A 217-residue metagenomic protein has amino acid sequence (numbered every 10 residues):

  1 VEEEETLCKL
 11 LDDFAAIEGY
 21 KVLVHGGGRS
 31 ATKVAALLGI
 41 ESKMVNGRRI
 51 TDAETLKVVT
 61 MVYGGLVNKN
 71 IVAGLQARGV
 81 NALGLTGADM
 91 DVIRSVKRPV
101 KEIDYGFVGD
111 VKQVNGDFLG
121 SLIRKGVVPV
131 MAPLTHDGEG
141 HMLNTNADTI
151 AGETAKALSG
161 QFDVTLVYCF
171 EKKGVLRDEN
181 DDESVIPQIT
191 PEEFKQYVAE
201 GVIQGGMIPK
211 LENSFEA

Functional and structural regions predicted by a protein language model:
V1-E216: Nucleotide/pyrophosphate-binding catalytic subdomain
